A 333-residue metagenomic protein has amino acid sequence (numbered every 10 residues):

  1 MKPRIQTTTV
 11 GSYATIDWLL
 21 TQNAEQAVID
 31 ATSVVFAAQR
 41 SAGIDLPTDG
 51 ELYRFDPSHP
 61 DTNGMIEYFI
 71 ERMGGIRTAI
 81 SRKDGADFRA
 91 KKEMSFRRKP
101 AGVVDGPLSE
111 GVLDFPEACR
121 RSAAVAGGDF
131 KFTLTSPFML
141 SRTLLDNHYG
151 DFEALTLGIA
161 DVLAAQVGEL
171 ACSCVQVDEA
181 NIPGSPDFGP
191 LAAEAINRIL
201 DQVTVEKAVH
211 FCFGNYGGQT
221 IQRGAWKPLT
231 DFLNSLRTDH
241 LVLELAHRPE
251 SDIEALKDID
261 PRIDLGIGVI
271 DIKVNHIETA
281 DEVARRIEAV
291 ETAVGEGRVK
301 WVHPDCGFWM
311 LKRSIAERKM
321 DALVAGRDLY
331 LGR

Functional and structural regions predicted by a protein language model:
M1-R333: Domain-level signal for soluble alpha/beta catalytic cores
